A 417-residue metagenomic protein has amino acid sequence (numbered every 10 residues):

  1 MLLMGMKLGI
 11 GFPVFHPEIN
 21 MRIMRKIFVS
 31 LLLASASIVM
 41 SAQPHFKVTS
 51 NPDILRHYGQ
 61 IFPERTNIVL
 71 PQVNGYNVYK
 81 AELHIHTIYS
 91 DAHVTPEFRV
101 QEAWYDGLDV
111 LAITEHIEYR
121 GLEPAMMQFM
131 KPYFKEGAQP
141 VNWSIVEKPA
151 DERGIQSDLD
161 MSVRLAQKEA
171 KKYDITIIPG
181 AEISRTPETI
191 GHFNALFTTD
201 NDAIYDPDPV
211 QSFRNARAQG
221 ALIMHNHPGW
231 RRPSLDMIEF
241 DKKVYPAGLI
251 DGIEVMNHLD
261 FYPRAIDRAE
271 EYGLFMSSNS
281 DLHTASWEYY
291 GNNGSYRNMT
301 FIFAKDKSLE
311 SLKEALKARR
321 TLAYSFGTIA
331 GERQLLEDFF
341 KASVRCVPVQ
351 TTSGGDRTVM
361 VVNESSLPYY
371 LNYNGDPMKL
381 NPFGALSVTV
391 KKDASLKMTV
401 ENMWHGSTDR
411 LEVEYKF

Functional and structural regions predicted by a protein language model:
L3, G11-I23: Short, Lys/Arg-enriched N-terminal segments with co-localized hydrophobic residues within the first ~10-30 amino acids
L8: Cationic, low-complexity basic patches in intrinsically disordered or flexible, solvent-exposed regions
R25-L31: Sec-dependent signal peptide recognition, specifically the positively charged N-region followed immediately by
L32-S41: Hydrophobic h-region of N-terminal signal peptides that target proteins for export in Gram-negative bacteria
Q43-E82, V100, G191-T198, P233-F417: Charged catalytic cores and adjacent phosphate/nucleic-acid-binding surfaces used for phosphate/nucleic-acid chemistry
Y58-Q219, N226, V255, D260-I266 (+1 more regions): A metal-dependent hydrolase metal-coordination microenvironment
A181-R185, G229-R232, L282-H283: Short glycine-enriched loops at secondary-structure junctions
L222, P228, D236-E239: His/acidic metal-ligating clusters that form di-metal
